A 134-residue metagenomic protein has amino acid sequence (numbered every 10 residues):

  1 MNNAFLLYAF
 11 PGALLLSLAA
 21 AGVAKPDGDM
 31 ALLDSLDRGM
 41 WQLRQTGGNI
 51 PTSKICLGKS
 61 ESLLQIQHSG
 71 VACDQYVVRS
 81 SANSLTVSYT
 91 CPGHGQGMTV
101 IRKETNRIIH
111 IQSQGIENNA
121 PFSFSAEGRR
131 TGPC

Functional and structural regions predicted by a protein language model:
M1-L7: Positively charged n-region of N-terminal signal peptides that target proteins for export
Y8-L18: Bacterial N-terminal signal peptides
D27-R38, R79, G132-C134: N-terminal helix-cap/turn-to-beta initiation motif at the start of protein domains
S35-P51: Tryptophan-anchored aromatic micro-motifs
W41-Q45, L85-P92, I111-E117: Short beta-strand segments that buttress and anchor functional surface loops
N49-N106: Central antiparallel beta-sheet cores of small beta-barrel/beta-sandwich binding domains
I101-R102, Q112-S123: Short, exposed beta-strand-loop hairpins at the edges of beta-sheets in extracellular/periplasmic proteins
N118-C134: Edge beta-strand at a domain terminus
